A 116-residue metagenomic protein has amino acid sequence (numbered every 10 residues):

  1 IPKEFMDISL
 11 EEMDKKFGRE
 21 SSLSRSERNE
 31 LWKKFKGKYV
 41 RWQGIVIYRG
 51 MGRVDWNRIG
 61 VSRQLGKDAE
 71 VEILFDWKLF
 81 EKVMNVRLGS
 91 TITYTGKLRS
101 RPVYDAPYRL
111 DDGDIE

Functional and structural regions predicted by a protein language model:
I1-E116: OB-fold and OB-like single-stranded nucleic-acid-recognition modules and their adjacent interaction interfaces
